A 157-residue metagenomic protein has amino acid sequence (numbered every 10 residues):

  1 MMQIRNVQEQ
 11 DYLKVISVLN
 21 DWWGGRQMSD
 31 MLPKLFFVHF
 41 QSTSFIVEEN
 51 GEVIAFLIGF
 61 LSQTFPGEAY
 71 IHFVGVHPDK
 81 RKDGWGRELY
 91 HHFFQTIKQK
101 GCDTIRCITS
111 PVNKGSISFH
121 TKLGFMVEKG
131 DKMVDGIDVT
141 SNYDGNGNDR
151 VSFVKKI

Functional and structural regions predicted by a protein language model:
M1-Q10, V151, K156-I157: Conserved N-terminal entry element of GNAT/NAT acetyltransferase domains
E9, L13-D79, Y90-H92, T96: Acetyl-CoA-dependent GNAT
S42, G147-S152: Short hydrophobic/aromatic beta-strand or adjacent loop that forms the aromatic wall/cage of a ligand/substrate-binding
E68, D144-G147: A generic structural micro-feature
H77-D83, P111-V112: Active-site acidic-Proline motif in GNAT/NAT acetyltransferases
R87: Residues forming the Rossmann-fold NAD(P)(H) cofactor-binding site
I97-T109: Conserved GNAT acetyl-CoA-binding A-motif
R106-T109, T121-G145: Conserved catalytic-core motifs of GNAT/GCN5-like acyltransferases
